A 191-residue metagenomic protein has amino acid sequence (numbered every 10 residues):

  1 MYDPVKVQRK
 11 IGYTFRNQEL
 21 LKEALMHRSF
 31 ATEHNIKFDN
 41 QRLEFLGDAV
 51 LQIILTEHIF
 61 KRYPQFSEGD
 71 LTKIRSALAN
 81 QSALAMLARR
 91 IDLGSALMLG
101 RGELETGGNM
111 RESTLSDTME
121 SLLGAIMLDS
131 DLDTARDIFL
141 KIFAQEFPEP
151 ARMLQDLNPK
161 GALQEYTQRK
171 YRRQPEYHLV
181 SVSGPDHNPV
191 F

Functional and structural regions predicted by a protein language model:
M1-F191: Double-stranded RNA-binding/processing signature
